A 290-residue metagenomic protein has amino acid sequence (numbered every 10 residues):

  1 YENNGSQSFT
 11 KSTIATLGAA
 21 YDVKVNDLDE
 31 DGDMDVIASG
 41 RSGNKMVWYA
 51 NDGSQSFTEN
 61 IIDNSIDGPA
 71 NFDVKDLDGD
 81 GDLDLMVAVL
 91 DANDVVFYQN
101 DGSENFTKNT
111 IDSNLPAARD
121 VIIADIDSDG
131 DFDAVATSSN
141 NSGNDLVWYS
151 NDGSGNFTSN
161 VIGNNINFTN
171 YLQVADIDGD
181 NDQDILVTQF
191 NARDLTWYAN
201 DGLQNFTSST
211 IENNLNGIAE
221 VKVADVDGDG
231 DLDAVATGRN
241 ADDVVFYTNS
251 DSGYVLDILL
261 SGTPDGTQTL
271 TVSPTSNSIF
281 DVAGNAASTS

Functional and structural regions predicted by a protein language model:
Y1-G18, A50-D67, Q99-P116, S150-N167 (+2 more regions): Blade-edge motifs of beta-propeller repeat domains
Y21-L28, A70-L77, R119-S128, N170-I177 (+1 more regions): Beta-propeller blade termini
D31, D35, D80, D84 (+4 more regions): Acidic carboxylate motifs that coordinate Ca2+ or other divalent cations, activating on Asp/Glu
V36-S39, L85-V89, A134-S138, I185-Q189 (+1 more regions): Hydrophobic beta-strand segments that make up the repeating blades of beta-propeller and related beta-repeat
S42-N44, D91-N93, S139-G143, N191-R193 (+1 more regions): Short glycine/acidic-enriched loop and turn motifs that connect beta-strands
A219-A224, D229-S250: Blade-level signature of beta-propeller repeat domains, shared across WD40, Kelch, NHL, RCC1 and BNR/Asp-box propellers
S250-S290: Non-catalytic beta-sheet/beta-sandwich ligand-binding modules that flank or precede catalytic cores
